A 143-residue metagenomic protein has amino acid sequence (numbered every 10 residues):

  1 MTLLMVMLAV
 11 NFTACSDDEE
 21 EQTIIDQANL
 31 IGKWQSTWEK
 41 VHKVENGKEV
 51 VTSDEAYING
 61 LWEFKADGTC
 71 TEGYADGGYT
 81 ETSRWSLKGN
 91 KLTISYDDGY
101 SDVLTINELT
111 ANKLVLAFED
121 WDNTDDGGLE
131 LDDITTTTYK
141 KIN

Functional and structural regions predicted by a protein language model:
M1-L3: Sec-dependent signal peptide recognition, specifically the positively charged N-region followed immediately by
V6-M7: A cross-kingdom C-terminal cell-surface attachment/processing module
V10-A14: C-terminal motif of bacterial Sec signal peptides marking the signal peptidase cleavage site
S16-N143: Lipid interaction determinants
